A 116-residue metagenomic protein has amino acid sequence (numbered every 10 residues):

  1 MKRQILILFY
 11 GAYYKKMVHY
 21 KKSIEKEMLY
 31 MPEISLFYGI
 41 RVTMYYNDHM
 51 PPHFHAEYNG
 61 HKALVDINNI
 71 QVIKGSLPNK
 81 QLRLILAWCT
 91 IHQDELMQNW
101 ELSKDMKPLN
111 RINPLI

Functional and structural regions predicted by a protein language model:
I5-I116: Basic nucleic-acid-binding interfaces
